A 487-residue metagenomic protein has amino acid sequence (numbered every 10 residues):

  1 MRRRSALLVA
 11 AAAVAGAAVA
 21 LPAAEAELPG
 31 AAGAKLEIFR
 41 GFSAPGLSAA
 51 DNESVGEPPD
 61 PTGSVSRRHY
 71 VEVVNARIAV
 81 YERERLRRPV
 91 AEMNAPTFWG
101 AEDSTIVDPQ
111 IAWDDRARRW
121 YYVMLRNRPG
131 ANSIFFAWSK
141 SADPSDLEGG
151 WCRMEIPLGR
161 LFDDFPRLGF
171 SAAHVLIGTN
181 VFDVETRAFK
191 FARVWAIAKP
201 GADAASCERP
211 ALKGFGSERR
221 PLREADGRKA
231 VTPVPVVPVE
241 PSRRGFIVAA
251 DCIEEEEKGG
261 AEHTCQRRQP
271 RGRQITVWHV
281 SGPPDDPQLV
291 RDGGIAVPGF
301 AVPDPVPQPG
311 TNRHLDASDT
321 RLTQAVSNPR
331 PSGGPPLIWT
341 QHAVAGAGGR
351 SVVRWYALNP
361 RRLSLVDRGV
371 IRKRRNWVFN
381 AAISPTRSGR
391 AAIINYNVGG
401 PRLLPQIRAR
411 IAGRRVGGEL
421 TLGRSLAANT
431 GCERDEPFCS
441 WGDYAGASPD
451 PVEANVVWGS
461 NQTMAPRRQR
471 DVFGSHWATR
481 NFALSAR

Functional and structural regions predicted by a protein language model:
R2-E25: Secretory targeting and sorting signals
A26-R487: C-terminal PAP-associated
